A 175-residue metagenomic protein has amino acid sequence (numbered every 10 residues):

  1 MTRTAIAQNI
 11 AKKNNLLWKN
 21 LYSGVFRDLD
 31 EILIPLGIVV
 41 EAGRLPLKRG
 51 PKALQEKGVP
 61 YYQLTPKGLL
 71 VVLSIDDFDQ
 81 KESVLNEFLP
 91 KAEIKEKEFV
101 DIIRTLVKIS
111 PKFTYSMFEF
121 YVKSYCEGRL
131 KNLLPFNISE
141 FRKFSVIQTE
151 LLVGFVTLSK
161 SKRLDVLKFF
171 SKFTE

Functional and structural regions predicted by a protein language model:
M1-K19: Short acidic, hydrophobic short linear motifs in intrinsically disordered regions
T2, G24, T65: Ser/Thr-centric signal marking residues that sit in or immediately flank functional binding/regulatory motifs
I10, G43, P66-G68: Residues that form ligand- and interface-recognition hot spots within folded domains
L16-G43: Short amphipathic alpha-helical interaction segments
G24-D30, R49-P51, L106-F118: Compact, well-ordered interaction domains used in eukaryotic information-processing assemblies
G37-Q55: Beta-hairpin "wing" of winged helix-turn-helix
A53-E87: Short, amphipathic alpha-helical interaction segments positioned at domain boundaries
K81-T174: Exposed, interaction-prone assembly regions rather than primary DNA-binding/catalytic cores
